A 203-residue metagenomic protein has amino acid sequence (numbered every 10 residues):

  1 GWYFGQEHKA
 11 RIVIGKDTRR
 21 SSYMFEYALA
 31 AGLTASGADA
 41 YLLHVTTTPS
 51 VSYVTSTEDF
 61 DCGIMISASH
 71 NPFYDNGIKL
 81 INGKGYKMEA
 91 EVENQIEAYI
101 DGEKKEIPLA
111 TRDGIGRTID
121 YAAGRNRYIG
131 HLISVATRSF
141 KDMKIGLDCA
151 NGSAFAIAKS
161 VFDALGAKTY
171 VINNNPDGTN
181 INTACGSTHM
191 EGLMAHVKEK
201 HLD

Functional and structural regions predicted by a protein language model:
G1-A31, A35-S36, T118-K144: An N-terminal, well-structured beta->alpha segment
F4-H8, D59, K104: Secondary-structure transition/hinge residues
R11-D75, S160-D203: N-terminal small/polar loop signature for handling phosphorylated ligands or for N-terminal nucleophile
N76-H201: Gly/Ser/Thr-enriched, mixed-charge loops and adjacent short helices that form phosphate/oxyanion-binding elements
